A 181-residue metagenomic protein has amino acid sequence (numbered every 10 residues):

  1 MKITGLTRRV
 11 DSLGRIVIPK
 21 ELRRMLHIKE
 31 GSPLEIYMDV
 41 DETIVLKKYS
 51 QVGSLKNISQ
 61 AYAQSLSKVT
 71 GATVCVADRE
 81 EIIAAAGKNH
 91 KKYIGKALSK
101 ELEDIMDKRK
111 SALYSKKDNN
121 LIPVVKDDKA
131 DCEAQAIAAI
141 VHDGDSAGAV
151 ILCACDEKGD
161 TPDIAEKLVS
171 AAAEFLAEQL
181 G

Functional and structural regions predicted by a protein language model:
I3-T4, K68-G71, C132-A134: Short, small/polar residue-rich loop motifs at catalytic or cofactor-binding pockets
T7-A84: Intrinsically disordered, low-complexity terminal regulatory regions
V40-E42, L102-D118, V169-L180: Short, solvent-exposed cationic patches
K56, Q60-S65, L98, L102 (+1 more regions): Juxtadomain coupling helices with adjacent low-complexity linkers
A63-K129: Structured interaction and signal-relay segments at domain junctions
A134-V141: A short, aliphatic-rich beta-strand micro-motif
G144-D145: Glycine-biased flexible loop/turn sites that connect beta-strands or occur in inter-domain linkers
